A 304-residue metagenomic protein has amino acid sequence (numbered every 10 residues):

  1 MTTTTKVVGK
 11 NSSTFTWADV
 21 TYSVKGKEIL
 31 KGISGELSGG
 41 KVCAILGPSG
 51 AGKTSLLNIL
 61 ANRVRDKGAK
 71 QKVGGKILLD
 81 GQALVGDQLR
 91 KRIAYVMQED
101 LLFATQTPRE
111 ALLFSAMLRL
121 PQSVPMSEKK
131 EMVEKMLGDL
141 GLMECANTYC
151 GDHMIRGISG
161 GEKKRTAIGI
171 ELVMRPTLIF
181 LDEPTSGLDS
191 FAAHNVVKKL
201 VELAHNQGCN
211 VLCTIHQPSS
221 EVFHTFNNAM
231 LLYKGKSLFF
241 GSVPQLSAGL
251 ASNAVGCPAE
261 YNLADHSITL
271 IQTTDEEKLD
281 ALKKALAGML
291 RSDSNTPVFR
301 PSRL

Functional and structural regions predicted by a protein language model:
M1-K27, K31-S34, G39, P48 (+7 more regions): Topological signature of polytopic alpha-helical transporters
A51, D66-K67, V85-D87, E99-E110 (+1 more regions): Conserved catalytic motifs of ABC-family nucleotide-binding domains
L60-N62: Helix-to-loop junction immediately C-terminal to a conserved catalytic motif
E171-L172: ABC ATPase C-loop
R175: Conserved catalytic motifs of ABC-family nucleotide-binding domains
I179-E183: Catalytic Walker B motif of ABC-type/P-loop ATPase nucleotide-binding domains
A193-Q207: Helical segment within the ABC ATPase nucleotide-binding domain
I215-Q245: H-loop (His-switch) and adjacent beta-strand-loop-beta switch element of ABC-type ATPase nucleotide-binding domains
